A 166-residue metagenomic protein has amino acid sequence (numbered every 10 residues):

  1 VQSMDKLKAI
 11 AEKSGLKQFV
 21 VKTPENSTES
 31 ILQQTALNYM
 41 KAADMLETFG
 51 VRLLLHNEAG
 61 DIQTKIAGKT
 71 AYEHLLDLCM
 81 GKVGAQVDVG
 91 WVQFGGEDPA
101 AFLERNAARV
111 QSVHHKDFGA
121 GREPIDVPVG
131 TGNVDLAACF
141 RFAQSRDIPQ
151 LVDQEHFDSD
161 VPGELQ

Functional and structural regions predicted by a protein language model:
V1, T23-N26, V51, E58-G60 (+3 more regions): Active-site beta-loop-alpha junctions enriched in small/polar residues
Q2-G84: Active-site acidic/histidine proton-transfer and metal-coordination neighborhood in alpha/beta enzyme cores
E12-G15, I66-G84, W91-Q166: Histidine-acidic metal/acid-base catalytic patches
